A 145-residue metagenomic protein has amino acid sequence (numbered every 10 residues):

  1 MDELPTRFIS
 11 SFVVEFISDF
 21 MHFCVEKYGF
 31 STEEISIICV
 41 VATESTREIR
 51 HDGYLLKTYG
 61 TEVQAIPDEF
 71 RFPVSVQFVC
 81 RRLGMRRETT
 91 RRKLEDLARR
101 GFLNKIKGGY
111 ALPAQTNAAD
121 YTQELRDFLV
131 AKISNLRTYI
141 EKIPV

Functional and structural regions predicted by a protein language model:
M1-C39: N-terminal leader segment of winged-helix/HTH proteins
Y28-E33, E44-T61: Short helix-coil-helix linker/hinge
E33, F72-S75, T90-K93: Amphipathic alpha-helical interface surfaces
E34-V41, T58, R82, F102-K105: C-terminal regulatory/effector modules of DNA-binding transcriptional regulators
T58-T61, S75, F102, G108-A131: Short, cationic-aromatic polyanion-contact patches
A65-I66, R71-R81: A short alpha-helical element within helix-turn-helix/winged-helix DNA-binding domains across DNA-binding proteins
G84-R99: Short amphipathic alpha-helical interaction segments
E124-V145: Amphipathic alpha-helical dimerization/coiled-coil segments that flank or bridge DNA-binding/regulatory modules
